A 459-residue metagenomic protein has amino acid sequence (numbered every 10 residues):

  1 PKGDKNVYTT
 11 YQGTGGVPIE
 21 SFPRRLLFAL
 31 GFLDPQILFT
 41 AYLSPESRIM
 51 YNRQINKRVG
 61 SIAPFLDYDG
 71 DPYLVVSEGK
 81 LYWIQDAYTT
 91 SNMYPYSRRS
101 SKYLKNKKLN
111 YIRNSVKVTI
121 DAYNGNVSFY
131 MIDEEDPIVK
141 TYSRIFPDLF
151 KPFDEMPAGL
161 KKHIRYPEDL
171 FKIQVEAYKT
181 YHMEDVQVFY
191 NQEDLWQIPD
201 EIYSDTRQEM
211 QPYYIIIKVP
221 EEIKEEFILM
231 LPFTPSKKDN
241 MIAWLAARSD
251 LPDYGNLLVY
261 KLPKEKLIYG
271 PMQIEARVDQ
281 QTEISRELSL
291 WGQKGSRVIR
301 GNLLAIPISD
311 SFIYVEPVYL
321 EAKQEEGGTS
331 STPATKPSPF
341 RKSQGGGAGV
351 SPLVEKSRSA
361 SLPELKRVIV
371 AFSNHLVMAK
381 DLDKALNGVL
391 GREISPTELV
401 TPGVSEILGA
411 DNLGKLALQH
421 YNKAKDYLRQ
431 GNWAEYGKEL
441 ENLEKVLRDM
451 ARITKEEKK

Functional and structural regions predicted by a protein language model:
P1-G328, P333, F340, A348-Q430 (+1 more regions): Soluble extracytoplasmic regions of secretory-pathway and membrane proteins
